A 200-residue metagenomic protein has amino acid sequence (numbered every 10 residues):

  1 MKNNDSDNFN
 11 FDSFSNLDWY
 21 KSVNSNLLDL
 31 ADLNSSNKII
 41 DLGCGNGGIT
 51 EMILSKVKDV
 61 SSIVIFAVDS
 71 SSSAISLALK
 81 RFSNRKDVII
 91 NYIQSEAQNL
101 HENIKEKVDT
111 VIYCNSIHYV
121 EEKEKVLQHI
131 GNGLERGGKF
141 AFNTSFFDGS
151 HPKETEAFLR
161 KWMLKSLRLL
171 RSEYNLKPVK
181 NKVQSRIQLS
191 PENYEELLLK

Functional and structural regions predicted by a protein language model:
M1-I40, G48-M52, K56, A74-L77 (+1 more regions): Conserved class I S-adenosyl-L-methionine
K38, G138-K139: Short glycine-centered segments of the SAM/dcSAM-binding site in methyltransferase folds
I40, N46-N99: Class I SAM-dependent methyltransferase SAM/SAH-binding core
E102-V111: A short acidic, Gly/Pro-enriched loop at the edge of an enzyme's catalytic core that lines a small-molecule cofactor
T110-E122, F146: A short SAM/SAH-binding and catalytic strip from SAM-dependent methyltransferases
E124-R136: A short glycine-rich, Lys/Arg-flanked "PGG" loop and its adjoining helix->strand segment in the class I
A141-L170: Conserved class I S-adenosyl-L-methionine
R186-L199: Short alpha-helix
